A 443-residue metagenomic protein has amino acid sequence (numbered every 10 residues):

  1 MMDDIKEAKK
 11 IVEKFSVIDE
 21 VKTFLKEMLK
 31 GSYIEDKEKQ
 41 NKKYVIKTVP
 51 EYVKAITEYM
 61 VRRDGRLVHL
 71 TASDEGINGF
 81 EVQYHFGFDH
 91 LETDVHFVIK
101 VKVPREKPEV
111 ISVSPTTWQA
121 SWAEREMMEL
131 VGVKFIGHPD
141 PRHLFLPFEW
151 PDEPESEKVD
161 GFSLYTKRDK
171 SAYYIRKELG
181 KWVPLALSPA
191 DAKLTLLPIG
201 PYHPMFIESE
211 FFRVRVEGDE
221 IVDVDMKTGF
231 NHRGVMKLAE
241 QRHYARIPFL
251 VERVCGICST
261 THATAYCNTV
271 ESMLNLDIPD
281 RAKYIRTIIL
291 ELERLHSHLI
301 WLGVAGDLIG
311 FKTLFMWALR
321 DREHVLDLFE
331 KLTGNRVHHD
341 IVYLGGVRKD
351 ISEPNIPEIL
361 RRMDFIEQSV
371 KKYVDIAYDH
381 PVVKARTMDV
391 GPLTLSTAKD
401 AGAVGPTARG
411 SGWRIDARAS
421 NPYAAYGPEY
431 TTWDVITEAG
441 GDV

Functional and structural regions predicted by a protein language model:
M1-E220, S297, D379, V383-R386 (+2 more regions): Terminal low-complexity/charged segments
D3-K10, F148-V443: Catalytic cofactor-binding cores of redox enzymes
